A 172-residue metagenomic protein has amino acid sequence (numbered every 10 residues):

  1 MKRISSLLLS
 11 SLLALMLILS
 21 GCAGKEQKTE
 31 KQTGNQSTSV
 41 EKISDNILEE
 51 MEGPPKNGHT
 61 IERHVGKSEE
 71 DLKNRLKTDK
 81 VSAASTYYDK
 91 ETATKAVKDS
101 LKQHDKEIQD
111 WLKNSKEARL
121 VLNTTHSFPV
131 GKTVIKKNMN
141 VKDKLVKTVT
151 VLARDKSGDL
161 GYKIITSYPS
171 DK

Functional and structural regions predicted by a protein language model:
M1-S11: Bacterial N-terminal signal peptides that target proteins for export
I18-G21: C-terminal motif of bacterial Sec signal peptides marking the signal peptidase cleavage site
A23-K25: Bacterial signal peptide processing site
K28, G66-K172: Functional cores of ribonucleases/endoribonucleases
K28-N57: N-terminal low-complexity, Pro/Thr/Ser-rich intrinsically disordered segments that act as propeptides or flexible
L48-R75: N-terminal secretory signal peptides
